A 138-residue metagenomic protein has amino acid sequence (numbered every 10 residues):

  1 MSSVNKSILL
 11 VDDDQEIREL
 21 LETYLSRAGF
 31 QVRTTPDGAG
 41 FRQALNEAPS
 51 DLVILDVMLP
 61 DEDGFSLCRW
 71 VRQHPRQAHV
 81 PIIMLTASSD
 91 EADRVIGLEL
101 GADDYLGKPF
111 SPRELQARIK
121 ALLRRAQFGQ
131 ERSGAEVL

Functional and structural regions predicted by a protein language model:
K6-L9, A121-L138: Short, Lys/Arg-enriched segments at the junction into DNA-binding effector domains of transcriptional regulators
R18, P60, D90, K108: The feature encodes the CheY-like receiver
E19-R27: Charged docking surfaces used in two-component/phosphorelay signaling
G29-G38, A44: Short hydrophobic/Thr-rich beta-strand motif most characteristic of the beta2 strand and flanking loop of CheY-like
A48-I54, L59: Active-site beta3 strand of CheY-like receiver
